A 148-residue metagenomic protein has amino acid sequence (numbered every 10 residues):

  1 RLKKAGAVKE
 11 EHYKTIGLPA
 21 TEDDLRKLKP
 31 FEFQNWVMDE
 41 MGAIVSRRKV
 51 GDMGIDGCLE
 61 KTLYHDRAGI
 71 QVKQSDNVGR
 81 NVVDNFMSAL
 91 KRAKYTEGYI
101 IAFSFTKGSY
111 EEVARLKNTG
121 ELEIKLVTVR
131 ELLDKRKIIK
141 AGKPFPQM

Functional and structural regions predicted by a protein language model:
R1-M148: Mixed-charge (Asp/Glu-Lys/Arg
